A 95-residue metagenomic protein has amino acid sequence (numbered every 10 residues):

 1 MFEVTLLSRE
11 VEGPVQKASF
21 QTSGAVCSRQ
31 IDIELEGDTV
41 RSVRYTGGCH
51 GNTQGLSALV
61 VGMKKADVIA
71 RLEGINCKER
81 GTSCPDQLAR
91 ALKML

Functional and structural regions predicted by a protein language model:
F2-E36: Structured beta-strand/loop patches that form or line metal/cofactor-binding pockets in enzymes
T22-Q30, L35-L95: Active-site- and interface-proximal helix/loop "cap" or "latch" segments in soluble metabolic and energy-transducing
